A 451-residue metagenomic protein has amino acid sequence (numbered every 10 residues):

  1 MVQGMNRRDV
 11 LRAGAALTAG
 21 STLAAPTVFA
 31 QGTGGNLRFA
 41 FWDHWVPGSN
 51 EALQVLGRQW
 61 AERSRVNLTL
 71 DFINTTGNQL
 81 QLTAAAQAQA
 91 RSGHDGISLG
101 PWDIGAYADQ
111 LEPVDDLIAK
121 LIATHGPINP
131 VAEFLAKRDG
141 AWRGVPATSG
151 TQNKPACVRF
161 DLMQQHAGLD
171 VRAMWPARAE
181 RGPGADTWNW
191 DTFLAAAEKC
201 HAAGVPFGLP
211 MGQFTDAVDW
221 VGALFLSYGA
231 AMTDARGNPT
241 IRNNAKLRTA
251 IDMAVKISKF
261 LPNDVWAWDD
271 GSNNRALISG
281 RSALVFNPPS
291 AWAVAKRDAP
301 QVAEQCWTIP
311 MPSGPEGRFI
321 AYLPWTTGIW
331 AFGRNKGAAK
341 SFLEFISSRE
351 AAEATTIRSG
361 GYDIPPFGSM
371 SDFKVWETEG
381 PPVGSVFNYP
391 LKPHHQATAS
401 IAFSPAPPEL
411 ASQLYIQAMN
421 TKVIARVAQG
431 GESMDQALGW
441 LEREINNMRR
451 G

Functional and structural regions predicted by a protein language model:
V2-A108, A119-G126, T151, L169-P176 (+7 more regions): Conserved N-terminal structural module of periplasmic/extracytoplasmic solute-binding proteins
I73-T83, T187-T192, V265-I278: Short helix-initiation/N-cap motifs at beta->coil->alpha
D95-S98, A283-N287: Paired acidic/hydrophobic, glycine-rich loop segments that form the ligand-binding mouth/hinge of periplasmic-binding
G100-C157, D161, Q305-P312, G384-K392: Hinge/lid segment of periplasmic solute-binding proteins
D116-N129, F134, R172-D186, Y228-T249 (+4 more regions): Short, solvent-exposed loop/beta-turn-alpha elements that line the ligand-binding surface or hinge of extracytoplasmic
R138-G150, K154-A156, G184-P239, K246 (+1 more regions): Extracytoplasmic/periplasmic solute-binding protein
D191-C200, R236-A267, M311: Glycine-centered hinge/linker elements that transmit conformational signals in sensory and ligand-binding systems
S290-A303, P315-M419, R450: C-terminal lobe and pocket-closing loops of periplasmic/extracytoplasmic Venus-flytrap solute-binding proteins
